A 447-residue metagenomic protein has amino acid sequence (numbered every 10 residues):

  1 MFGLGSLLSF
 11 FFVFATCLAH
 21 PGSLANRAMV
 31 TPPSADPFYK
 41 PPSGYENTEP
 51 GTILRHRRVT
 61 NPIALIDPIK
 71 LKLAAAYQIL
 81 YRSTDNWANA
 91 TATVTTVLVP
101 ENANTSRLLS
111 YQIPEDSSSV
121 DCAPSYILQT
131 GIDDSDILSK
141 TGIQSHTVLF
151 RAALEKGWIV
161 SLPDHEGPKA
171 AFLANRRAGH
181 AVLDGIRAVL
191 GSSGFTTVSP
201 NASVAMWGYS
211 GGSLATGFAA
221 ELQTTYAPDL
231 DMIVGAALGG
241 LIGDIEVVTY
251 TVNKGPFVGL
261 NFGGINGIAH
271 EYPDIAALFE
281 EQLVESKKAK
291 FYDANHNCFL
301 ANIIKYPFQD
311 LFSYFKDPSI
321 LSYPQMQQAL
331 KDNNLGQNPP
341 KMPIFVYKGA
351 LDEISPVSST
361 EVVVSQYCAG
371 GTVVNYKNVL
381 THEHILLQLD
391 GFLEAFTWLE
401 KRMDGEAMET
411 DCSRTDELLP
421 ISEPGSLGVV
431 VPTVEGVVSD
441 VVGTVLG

Functional and structural regions predicted by a protein language model:
F12-N104, V431, G436, G447: Catalytic-loop region of hydrolases
D85-A152, D164-E166: Short, surface-exposed "cap/lid" segments of acyl-processing enzymes
I143-L149, E155, F172-F195: Alpha/beta-hydrolase active-site loop
R187-G259: Primarily recognizes the serine-hydrolase "nucleophile elbow" in alpha/beta-hydrolase and SGNH/GDSL folds
S213, I245, A350-S355, I385: Acidic catalytic loop of the alpha/beta-hydrolase fold
G239-Q337, P424: Accessory cap/linker subdomain of secreted extracellular hydrolases
Q327-Q328, F345, I354, E361-G447: C-terminal catalytic histidine-bearing segment of alpha/beta-hydrolase fold enzymes
P340, I344-D352: Short beta-strand/loop motif that positions the catalytic acidic residue of the alpha/beta-hydrolase fold
